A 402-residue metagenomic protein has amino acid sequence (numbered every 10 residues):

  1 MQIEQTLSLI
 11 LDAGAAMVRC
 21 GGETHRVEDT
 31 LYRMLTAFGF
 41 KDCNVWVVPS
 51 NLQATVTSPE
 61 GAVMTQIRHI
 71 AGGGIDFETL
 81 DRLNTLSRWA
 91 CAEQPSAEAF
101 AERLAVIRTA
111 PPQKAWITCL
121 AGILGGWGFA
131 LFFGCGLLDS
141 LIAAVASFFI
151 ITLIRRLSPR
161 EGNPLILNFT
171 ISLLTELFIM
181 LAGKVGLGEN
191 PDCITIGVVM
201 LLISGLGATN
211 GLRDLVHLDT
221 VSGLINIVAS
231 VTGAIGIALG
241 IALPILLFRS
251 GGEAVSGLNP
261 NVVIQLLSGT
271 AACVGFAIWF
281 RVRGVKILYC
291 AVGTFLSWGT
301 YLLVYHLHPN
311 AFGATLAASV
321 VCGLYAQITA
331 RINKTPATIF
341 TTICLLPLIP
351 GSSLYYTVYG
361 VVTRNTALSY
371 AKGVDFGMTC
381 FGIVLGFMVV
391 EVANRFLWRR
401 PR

Functional and structural regions predicted by a protein language model:
M1-A99: Soluble N-terminal domains of membrane-associated systems
I3-L7, C20, T24-E28, D76-L80 (+13 more regions): Generic structural signal for well-ordered, non-membrane alpha-helical segments in soluble metabolic enzymes
T24-V27, D42-W46, A97, I166 (+4 more regions): Flexible, glycine/charged-enriched surface loops at secondary-structure junctions
P59-I75, R82-A90, P112-C119, L138-A146 (+4 more regions): Hydrophobic alpha-helical transmembrane segments
L86-E102, W116-G126, L141-I154, T209 (+4 more regions): Hydrophobic, membrane-facing alpha-helical anchors
A97-A110, I123-C135, I150-N163, L246-G257 (+3 more regions): Short juxtamembrane and helix-loop transition motifs at transmembrane-helix boundaries in membrane proteins
P111-G207, I278, G284-Y289: Core alpha-helical transmembrane segments of integral membrane proteins
K184-T300, P309-C322, K334-R402: Generic detector of multi-pass transmembrane helix bundles and their immediately adjacent loops in polytopic membrane
